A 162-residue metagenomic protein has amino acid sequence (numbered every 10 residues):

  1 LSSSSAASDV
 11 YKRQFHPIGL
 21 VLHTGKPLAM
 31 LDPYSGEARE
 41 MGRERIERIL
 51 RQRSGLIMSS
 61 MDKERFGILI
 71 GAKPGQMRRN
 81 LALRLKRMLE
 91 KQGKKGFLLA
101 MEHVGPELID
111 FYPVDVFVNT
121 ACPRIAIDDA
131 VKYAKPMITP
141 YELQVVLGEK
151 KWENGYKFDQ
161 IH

Functional and structural regions predicted by a protein language model:
L1-A7, Y11: Single conserved hydrophobic/aromatic residue that forms the stacking wall/gate of nucleotide- or nucleobase-binding
S5-A6, H16, L98-E107, Y141-V145 (+1 more regions): SAM-dependent transferase fold signal centered on methyltransferase-like domains, encompassing both Class I
R13-G19, M61-A72, A121-P140: Extended, charge-rich low-complexity interaction segments
H16-G96, H103-F111: Redox- and metal-dependent alpha/beta enzyme cores, enriched for Fe-S-associated oxidoreductases and cofactor-handling
G25-P27, V114-F117, Y133-T139: Active-site regions of enzymes building and remodeling cell-envelope glycoconjugates
Y34-R43, P123-H162: Peripheral docking tails and interdomain loops at the edges of cofactor- or intermediate-handling domains
G105-V114, V118-N119, I125: BRCT (BRCA1 C-terminal) domain core and associated BRCT-interaction motifs
